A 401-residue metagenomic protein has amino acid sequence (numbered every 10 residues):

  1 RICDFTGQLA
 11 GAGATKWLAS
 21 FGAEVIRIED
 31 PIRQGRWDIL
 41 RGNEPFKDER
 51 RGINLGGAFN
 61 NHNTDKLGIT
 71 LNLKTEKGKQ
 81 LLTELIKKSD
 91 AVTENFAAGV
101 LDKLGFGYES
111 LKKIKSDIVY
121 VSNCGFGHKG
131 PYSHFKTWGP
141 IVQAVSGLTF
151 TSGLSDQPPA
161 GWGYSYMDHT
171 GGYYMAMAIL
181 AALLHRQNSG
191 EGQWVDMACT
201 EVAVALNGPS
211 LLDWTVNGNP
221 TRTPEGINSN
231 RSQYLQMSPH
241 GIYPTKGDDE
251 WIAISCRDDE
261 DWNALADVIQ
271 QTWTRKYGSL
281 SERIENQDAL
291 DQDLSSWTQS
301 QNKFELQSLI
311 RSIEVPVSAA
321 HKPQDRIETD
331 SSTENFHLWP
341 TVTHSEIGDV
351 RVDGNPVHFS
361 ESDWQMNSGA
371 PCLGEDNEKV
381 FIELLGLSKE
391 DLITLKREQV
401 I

Functional and structural regions predicted by a protein language model:
R1-N188, G226, C372, E378-I401: N-terminal helix-loop segment corresponding to the beta1-alpha1 unit of nucleotide/adenylate-binding folds
I32, G125-G127, C199-V204, G247-D249 (+2 more regions): Glycine-rich beta-alpha junction loops
G172-Q193, A205-N219, A266-T272: Oxidoreductase and adenylate-handling cofactor-binding alpha/beta cores
G192-T200, L392-R397: Beta-strand segments within the central parallel beta-sheet cores of soluble alpha/beta enzyme folds
N217-H240: Active-site Gly/Thr loop motif
Y234, P239-I313, V317: Aromatic-enriched alpha-helical interface/lid elements that frame and gate functional surfaces
R311-N335: Conserved PLP cofactor-binding pocket of PLP-dependent enzymes
E346-I393: Flexible, small-/acidic-enriched active-site or ligand-binding loops
